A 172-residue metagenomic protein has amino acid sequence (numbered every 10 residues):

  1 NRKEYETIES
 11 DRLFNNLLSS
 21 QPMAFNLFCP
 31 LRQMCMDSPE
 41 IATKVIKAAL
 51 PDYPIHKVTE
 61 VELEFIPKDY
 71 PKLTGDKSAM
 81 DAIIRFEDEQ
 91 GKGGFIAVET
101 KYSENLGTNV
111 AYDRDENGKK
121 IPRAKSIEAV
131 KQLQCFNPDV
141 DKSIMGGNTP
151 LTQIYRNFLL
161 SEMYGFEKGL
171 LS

Functional and structural regions predicted by a protein language model:
N1-D52, G75: Nuclease catalytic cores
S19-A24, T74-G75, G146-R156: Phosphate/oxyanion-binding active-site loops and adjacent basic polyanion-contact surfaces
A42-I46, E99-Y102, V110-N117: "Short basic amphipathic alpha-helical interaction patches in structured regions
I55-G91: Active-site metal-binding core of divalent-cation-utilizing nuclease and nuclease-like domains
K68-P71, E89, K101-N105, Y164: Short, solvent-exposed loop/turn segments at secondary-structure junctions
A82-F86, G94-Y102, N157: Conserved catalytic cores of phosphodiester-cleaving nucleases, focusing on short active-site segments
D88-G93, K168-L170: Short, solvent-exposed loop/turn segments that connect beta-strands within catalytic domains and beta-strand-rich
L106-L171: Acidic, metal/cofactor-coordinating or nucleic-acid-engaging core segments within structured domains
